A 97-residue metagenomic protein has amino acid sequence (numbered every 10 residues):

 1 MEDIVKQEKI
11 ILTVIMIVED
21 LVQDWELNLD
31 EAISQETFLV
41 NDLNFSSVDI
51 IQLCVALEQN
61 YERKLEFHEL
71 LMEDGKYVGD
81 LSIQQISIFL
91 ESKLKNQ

Functional and structural regions predicted by a protein language model:
E2-F45, D49-V55, Q59, R63-Q97: Phosphopantetheine-dependent thiolation modules in NRPS/PKS and related acyl-activating systems
